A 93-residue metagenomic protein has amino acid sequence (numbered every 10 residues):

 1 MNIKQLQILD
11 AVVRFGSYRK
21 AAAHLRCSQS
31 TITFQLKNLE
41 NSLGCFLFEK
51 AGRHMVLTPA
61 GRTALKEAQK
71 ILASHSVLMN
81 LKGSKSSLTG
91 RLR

Functional and structural regions predicted by a protein language model:
N2-Q5, Q29, G61: The N-cap/first-turn positions of alpha helices within or immediately adjacent to helix-turn-helix DNA-binding domains
I8-V12, A64: Short alpha-helical "packing" element that flanks the helix-turn-helix/winged-helix DNA-binding module
V12-R26: Short helix-boundary/capping micro-motifs
S17-Y18, L36, K50: Helix-turn-helix DNA-binding elements, focusing on the entry/boundary residues of the two helices that contact DNA
H24-L25, L36, L43, A64: Core residues of bacterial helix-turn-helix
E40-L57: A short LG(V/I)-centered, amphipathic sequence patch enriched for acidic residue(s) preceding the LG motif
K82-R93: Interdomain hinge and pocket-entrance segments immediately C-terminal to HTH DNA-binding domains
